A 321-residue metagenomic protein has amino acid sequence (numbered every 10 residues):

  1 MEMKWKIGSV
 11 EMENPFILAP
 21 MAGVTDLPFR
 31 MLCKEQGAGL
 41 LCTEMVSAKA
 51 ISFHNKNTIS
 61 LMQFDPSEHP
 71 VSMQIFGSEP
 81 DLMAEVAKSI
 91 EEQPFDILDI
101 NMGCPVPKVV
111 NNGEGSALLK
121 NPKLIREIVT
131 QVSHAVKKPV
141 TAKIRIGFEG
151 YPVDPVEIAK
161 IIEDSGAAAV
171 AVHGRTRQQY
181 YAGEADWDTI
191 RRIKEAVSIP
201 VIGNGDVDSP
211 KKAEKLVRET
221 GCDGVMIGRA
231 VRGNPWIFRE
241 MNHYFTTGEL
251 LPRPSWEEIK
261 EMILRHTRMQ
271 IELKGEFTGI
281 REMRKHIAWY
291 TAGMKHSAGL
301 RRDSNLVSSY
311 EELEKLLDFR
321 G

Functional and structural regions predicted by a protein language model:
M1-K4, G8, M12, F16 (+8 more regions): Alpha/beta catalytic cores of nucleotide-metabolism and tRNA/nucleoside-modifying enzymes
E2-K6, M21-D96: Glycine-rich, positively charged N-terminal anion/phosphate-binding segment
M3-I17, I51-V71, C104, V109-N112 (+2 more regions): N-terminal small/glycine-rich loop or linker at the start of catalytic domains across soluble metabolic enzymes
F16-P20, L41-T43, V71-I75, L98 (+4 more regions): Hydrophobic faces of well-ordered beta-strands that scaffold small-molecule active sites in alpha/beta enzyme cores
A19-A22, I75, A117, N121 (+5 more regions): Glycine- and other small-residue-rich loops at beta-strand/loop junctions that grip anionic moieties
M21, V46-A48, F76-S78, G103-P105 (+4 more regions): Active-site beta-loop-alpha junctions enriched in small/polar residues
E35, A84-E114, K123-I199, K215: Alpha/beta enzyme core
